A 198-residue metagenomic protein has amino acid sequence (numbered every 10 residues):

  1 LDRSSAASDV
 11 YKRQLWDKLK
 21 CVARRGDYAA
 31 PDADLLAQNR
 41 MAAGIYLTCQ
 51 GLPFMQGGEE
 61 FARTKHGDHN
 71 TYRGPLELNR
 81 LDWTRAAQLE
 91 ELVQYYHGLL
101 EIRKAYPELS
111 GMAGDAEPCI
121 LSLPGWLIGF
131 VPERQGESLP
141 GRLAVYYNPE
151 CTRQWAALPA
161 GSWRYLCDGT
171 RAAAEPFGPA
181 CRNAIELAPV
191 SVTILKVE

Functional and structural regions predicted by a protein language model:
L1-Y11: Single conserved hydrophobic/aromatic residue that forms the stacking wall/gate of nucleotide- or nucleobase-binding
R13, D17-L19: Active-site-proximal loop/helix segment associated with metal-binding centers of metalloenzymes
Q14, P31-E198: Carbohydrate-interacting/catalytic domains
V22-D32: Metal- or metallocofactor-binding catalytic centers and their adjacent structured scaffolds across diverse enzyme
